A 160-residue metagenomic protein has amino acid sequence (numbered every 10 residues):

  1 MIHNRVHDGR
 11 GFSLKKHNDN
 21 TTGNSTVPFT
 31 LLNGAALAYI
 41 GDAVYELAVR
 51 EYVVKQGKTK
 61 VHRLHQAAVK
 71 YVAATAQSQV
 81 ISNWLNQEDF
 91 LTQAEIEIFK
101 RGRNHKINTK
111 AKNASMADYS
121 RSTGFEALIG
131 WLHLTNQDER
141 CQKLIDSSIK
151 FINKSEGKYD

Functional and structural regions predicted by a protein language model:
M1-D160: Double-stranded RNA-binding/processing signature
